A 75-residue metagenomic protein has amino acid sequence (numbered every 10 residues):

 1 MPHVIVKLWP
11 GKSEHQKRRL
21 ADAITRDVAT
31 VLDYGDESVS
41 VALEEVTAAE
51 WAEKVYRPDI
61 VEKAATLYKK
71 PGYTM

Functional and structural regions predicted by a protein language model:
P2-M75: A domain-level signal for the structural core that forms small-molecule/cofactor-binding pockets and catalytic centers
